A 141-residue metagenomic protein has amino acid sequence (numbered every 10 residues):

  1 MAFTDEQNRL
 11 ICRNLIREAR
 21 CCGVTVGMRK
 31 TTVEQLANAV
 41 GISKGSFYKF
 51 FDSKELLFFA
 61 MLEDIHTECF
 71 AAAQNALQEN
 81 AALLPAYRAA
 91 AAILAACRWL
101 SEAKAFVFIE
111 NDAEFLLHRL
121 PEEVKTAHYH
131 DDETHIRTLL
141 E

Functional and structural regions predicted by a protein language model:
M1-L10: N-terminal intrinsically disordered/low-complexity leader segments
I11, K54, M61, I65 (+4 more regions): Hydrophobic/aromatic residues within well-ordered alpha-helical segments
I11-C22, L36, M61-A73, I136: Generic hydrophobic, amphipathic alpha-helix propensity
N14, C22-L56, A60: Helix-turn-helix
R17, A91-A95, T134, T138: Generic recognition of well-ordered alpha-helical segments within structured catalytic/regulatory domains
A60, D64, Q74-A103: Hydrophobic alpha-helical connector segments
T67-F70, H118-E141: Amphipathic alpha-helical packing segments from all-alpha helical-bundle domains
R88, A95-E123: Amphipathic alpha-helical segments used for helix-helix packing
